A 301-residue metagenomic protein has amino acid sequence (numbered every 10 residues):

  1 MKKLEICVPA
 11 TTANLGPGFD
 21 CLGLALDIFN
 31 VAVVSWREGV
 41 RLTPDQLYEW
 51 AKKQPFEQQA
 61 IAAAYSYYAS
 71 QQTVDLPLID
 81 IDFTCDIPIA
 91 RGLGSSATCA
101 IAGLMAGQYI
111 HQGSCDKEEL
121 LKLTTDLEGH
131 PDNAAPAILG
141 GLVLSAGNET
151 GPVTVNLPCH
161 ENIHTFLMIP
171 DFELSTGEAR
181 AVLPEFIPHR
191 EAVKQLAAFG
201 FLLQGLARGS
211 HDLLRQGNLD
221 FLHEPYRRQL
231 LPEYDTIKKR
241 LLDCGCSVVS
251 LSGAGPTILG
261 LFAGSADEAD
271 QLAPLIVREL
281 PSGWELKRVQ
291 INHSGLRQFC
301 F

Functional and structural regions predicted by a protein language model:
M1-R91, Y109-C115, I291-S294, F301: ATP-binding N-lobe of GHMP and related small-molecule kinases
T12-N14, G23-L26, T73-V74, L127-E128 (+5 more regions): Solvent-exposed alpha-helices and their adjacent loops that cap or buttress functional pockets in soluble metabolic
I28, E38, G141, I169-L174 (+4 more regions): Glycine-rich beta-alpha junction loops
I28, L93-C115, I138-V143: DPxDG-like acidic metal-binding loop motif
V34-S35, A137-L139, V143-N148, L259-A263 (+1 more regions): Short beta-strand-to-turn element immediately C-terminal to the catalytic PLP-Schiff-base lysine in fold type I
C115-N162, V249, G255: Alpha/beta catalytic cores of group-transfer enzymes, especially the acyltransferase/condensing modules of polyketide
N162-K239, D243-C244: Acyltransferase
L206-F301: Glycine-rich, charge-dense phosphate/pyrophosphate-binding loop(s) and the adjacent flexible "lid"/catalytic subdomain
